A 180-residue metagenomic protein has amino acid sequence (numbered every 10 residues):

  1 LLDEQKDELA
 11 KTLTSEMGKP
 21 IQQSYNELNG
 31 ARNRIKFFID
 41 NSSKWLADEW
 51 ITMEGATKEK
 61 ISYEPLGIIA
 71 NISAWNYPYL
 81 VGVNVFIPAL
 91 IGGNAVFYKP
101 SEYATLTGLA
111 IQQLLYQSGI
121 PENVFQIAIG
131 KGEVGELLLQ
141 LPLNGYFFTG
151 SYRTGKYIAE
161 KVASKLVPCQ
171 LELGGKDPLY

Functional and structural regions predicted by a protein language model:
L1-T57: N-terminal Rossmann-like NAD(P)+-binding subdomain of aldehyde/semialdehyde dehydrogenases
E4, E8, K19, G30 (+5 more regions): Short alpha-helical
T12, E27, R34, I68-N71 (+2 more regions): Residue-level recognition of specific faces of alpha-helices
I35, G108-I111, L138, I158: Hydrophobic packing residues within well-ordered alpha-helices of enzyme cores
F38, W75, S151: A short, acidic beta-alpha loop adjacent to the nucleotide-sugar donor pocket found in many GT-B and some GT-A
W50-P121, L166: Conserved small-residue-rich beta-alpha loop and adjacent elements that most often cradle the phosphate/pyrophosphate
I68, G119-Y180: Conserved NAD(P)+-binding/catalytic subdomain of aldehyde/semialdehyde dehydrogenases
